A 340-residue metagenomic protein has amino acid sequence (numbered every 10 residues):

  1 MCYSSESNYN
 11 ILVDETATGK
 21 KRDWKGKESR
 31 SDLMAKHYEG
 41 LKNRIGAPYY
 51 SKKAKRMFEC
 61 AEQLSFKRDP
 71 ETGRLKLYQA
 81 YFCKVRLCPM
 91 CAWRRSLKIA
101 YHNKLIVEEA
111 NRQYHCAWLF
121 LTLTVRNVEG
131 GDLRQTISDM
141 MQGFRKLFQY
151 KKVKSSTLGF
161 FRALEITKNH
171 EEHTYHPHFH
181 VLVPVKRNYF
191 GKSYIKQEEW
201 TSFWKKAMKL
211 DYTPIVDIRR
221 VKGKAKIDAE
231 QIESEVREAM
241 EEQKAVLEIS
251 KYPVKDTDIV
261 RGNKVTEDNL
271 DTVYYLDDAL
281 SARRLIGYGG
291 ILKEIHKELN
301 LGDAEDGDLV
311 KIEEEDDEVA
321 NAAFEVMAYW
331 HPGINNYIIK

Functional and structural regions predicted by a protein language model:
M1-Y175, V185-K340: Right-hand nucleic-acid polymerase module
V181: Cys/His-coordinated zinc-finger cores
